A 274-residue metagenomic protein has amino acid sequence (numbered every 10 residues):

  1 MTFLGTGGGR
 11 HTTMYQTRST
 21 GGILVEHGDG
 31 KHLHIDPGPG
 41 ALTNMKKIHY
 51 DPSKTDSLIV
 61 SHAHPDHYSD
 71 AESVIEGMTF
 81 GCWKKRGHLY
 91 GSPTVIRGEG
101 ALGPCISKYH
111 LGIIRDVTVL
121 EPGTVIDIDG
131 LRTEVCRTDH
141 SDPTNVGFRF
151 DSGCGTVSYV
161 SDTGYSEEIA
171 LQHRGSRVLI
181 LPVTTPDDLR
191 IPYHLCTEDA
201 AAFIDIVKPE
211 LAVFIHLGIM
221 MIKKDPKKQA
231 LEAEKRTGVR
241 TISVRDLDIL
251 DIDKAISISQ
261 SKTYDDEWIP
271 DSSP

Functional and structural regions predicted by a protein language model:
M1, D36, M45, H62 (+6 more regions): Divalent metal-coordination and catalytic microenvironments
M1-I48, N145-S161, V178: Conserved beta-strand hairpin/beta-sheet module of binuclear metal-dependent hydrolase folds, prominently
H34-G38, T55-D66, S92, S158-T163 (+3 more regions): Active-site neighborhood of phospho(di)ester-bond hydrolases with catalytic His/Asp-centered motifs
P39-Y90, G175-L179: Active-site metal-binding motif and surrounding structural segment of the metallo-beta-lactamase
S69-M78, L102, I222-L231: Metal-dependent catalytic neighborhoods of phosphoester/phosphodiester hydrolases
K84-N145, S152-C154, D246-L247, D253: Metallo-beta-lactamase
Y165-I249: Cap/insert and terminal regions of metallo-dependent hydrolase folds
S243-E267: Binuclear metal-dependent phosphoesterase catalytic core
